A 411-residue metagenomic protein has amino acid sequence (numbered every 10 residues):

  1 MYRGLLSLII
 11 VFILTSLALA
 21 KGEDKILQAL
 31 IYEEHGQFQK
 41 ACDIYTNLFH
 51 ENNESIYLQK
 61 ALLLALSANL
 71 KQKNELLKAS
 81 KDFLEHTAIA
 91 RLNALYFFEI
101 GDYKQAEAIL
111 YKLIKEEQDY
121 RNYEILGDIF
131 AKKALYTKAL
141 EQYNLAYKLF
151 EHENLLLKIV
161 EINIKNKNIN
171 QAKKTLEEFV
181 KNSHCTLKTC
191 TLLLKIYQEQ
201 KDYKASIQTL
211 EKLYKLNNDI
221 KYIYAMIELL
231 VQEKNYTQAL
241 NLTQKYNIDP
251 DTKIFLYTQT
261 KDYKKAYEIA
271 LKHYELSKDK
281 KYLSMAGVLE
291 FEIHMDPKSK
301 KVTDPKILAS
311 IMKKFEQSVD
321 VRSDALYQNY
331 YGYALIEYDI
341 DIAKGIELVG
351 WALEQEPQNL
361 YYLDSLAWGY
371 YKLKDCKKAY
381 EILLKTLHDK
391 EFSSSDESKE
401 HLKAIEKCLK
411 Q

Functional and structural regions predicted by a protein language model:
L17-L92, A108, A404-Q411: N-terminal leader/linker segments that initiate helical-solenoid repeat arrays
E23, I56-Y57, A88, R121-N122 (+8 more regions): Start-of-helix register in tetratricopeptide repeats
L30, L63-L64, L95, D128 (+9 more regions): Residue-level recognition of tetratricopeptide repeat
H35, S67-N69, I100, K133 (+9 more regions): Structural motif corresponding to the intra-repeat A-B loop/turn of tetratricopeptide repeats
C42-T46, K71-F83, K104-I114, Y136-Y147 (+8 more regions): Alpha-helical repeat scaffolds
N52-N53, L84-E85, E117-Q118, F150-E151 (+7 more regions): Short coil turns that delineate tetratricopeptide repeat
K60-A61, L92, I125, K158-I159 (+7 more regions): Canonical tetratricopeptide repeat
V288-K306, E316, D320-E356, Y361 (+1 more regions): Alpha-helical adaptor scaffolds
